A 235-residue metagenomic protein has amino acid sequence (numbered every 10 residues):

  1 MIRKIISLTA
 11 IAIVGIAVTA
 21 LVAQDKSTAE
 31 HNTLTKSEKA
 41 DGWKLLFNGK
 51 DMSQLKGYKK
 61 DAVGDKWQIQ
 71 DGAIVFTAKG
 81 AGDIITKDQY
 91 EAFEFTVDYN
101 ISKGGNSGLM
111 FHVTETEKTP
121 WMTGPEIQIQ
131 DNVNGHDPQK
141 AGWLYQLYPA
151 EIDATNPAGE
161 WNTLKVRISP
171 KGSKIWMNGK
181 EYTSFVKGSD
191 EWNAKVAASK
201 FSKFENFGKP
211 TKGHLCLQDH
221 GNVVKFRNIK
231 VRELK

Functional and structural regions predicted by a protein language model:
M1-T9: Bacterial N-terminal signal peptides that target proteins for export
T9-A17: Bacterial N-terminal signal peptides
L21-K235: Carbohydrate-interacting regions of secretory-pathway proteins
